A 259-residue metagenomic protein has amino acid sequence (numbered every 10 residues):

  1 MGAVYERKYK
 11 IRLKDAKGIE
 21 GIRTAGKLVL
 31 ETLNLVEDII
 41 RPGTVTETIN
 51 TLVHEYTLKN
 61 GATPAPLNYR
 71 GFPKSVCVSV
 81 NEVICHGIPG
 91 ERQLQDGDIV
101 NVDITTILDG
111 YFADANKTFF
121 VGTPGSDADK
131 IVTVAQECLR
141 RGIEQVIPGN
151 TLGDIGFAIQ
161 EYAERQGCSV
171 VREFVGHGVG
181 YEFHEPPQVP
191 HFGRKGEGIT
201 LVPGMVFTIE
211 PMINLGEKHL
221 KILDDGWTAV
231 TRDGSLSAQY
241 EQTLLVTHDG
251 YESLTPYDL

Functional and structural regions predicted by a protein language model:
M1-L259: Active-site neighborhoods and metal-handling regions in enzymes and metal-associated proteins
